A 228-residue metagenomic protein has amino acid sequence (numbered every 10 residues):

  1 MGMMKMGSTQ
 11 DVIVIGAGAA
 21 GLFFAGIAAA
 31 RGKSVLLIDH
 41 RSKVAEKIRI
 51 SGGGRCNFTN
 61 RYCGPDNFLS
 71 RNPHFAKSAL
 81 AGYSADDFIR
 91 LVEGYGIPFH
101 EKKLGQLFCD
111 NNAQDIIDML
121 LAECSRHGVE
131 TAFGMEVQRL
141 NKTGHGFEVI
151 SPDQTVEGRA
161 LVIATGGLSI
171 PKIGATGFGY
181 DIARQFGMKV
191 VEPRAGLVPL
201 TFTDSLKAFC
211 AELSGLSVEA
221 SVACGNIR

Functional and structural regions predicted by a protein language model:
M1-T9: A short, basic/flexible loop-to-alpha-helix module at the beginning of a structural domain
Q10-L37: N-terminal Rossmann-like FAD-binding beta1-loop-alpha1 element of flavoenzymes
I15, I50, I163-A164: Redox-cofactor binding/interface segments in oxidoreductases and associated redox assembly factors
A29-G53: Glycine-rich FAD pyrophosphate-binding loop
G53-K103: Glycine-rich active-site loop/strand segments that organize a redox cofactor
A76-S84, K103-A122, L168-A175, T201-S205: Short beta-strand to alpha-helix junction loop
V92, L120, A183: Residue-level signal for inorganic ion chemistry
Q114, S125-R228: Predominantly flavin-linked oxidoreductase catalytic cores and closely associated redox partners
